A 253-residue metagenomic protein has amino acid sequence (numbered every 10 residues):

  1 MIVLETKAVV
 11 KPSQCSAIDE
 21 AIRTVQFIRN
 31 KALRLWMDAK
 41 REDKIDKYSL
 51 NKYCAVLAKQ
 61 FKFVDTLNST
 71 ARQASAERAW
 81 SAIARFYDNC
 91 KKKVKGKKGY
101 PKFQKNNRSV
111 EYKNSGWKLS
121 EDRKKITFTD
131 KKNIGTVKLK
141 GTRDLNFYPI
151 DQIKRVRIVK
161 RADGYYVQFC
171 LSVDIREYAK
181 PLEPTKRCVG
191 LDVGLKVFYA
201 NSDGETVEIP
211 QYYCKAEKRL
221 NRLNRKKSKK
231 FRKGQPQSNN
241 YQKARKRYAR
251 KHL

Functional and structural regions predicted by a protein language model:
M1-A74: Gly/serine-rich nucleotide phosphate-binding loop at the start of the catalytic core of nucleotide/ADP-ribose-handling
L4-A8, G135-R143, V207-I209: Generic detection of short hydrophobic beta-strand segments and adjacent strand-loop junctions
R29, L33, I83, N224-K227: Hydrophobic residues within well-ordered, non-membrane alpha-helices that form the packing/core of soluble catalytic
L33, M37-K40, I83, Y87-V94 (+1 more regions): Long, hydrophobic, amphipathic alpha-helical segments used as structural scaffolds
D38-F61, Q152-R155, K160-L253: Substrate-contacting helices/loops that form the catalytic groove of nucleic-acid and nucleotide-polymer processing
Y48-R161: Acidic carboxylate diad motif detector
